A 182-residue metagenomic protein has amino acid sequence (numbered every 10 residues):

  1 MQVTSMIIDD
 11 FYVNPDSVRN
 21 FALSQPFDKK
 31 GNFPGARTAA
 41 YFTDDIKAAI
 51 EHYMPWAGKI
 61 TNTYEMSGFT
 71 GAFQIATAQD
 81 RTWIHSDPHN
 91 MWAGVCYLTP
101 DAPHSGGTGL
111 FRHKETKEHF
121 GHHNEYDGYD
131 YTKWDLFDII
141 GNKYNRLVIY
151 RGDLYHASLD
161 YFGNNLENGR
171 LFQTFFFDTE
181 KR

Functional and structural regions predicted by a protein language model:
M1-I84, G107-T108: Non-heme Fe(II)/2-oxoglutarate
A76-R182: Catalytic core of non-heme Fe(II) oxygenases with the double-stranded beta-helix
